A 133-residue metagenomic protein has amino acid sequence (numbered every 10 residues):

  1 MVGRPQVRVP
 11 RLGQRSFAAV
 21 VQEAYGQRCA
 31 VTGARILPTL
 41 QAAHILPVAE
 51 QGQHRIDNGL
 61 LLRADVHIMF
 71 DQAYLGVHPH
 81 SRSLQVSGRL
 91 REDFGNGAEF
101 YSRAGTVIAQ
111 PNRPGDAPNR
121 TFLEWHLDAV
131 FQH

Functional and structural regions predicted by a protein language model:
M1-G33: Internal active-site segments that recognize and position negatively charged phosphoryl groups and nucleotide moieties
V2, L12, S16, A34-L40 (+1 more regions): A detector for short metal-coordination/catalytic motifs
